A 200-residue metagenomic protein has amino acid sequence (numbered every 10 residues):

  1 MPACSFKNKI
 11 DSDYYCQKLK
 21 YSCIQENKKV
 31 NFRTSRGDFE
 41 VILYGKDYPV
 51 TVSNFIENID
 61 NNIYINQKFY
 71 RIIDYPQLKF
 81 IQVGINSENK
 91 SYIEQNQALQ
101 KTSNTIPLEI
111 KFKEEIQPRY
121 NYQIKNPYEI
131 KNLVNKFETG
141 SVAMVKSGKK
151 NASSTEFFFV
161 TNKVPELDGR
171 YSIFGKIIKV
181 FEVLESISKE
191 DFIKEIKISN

Functional and structural regions predicted by a protein language model:
M1-N200: Cross-family detector of peptidyl-prolyl cis-trans isomerase
